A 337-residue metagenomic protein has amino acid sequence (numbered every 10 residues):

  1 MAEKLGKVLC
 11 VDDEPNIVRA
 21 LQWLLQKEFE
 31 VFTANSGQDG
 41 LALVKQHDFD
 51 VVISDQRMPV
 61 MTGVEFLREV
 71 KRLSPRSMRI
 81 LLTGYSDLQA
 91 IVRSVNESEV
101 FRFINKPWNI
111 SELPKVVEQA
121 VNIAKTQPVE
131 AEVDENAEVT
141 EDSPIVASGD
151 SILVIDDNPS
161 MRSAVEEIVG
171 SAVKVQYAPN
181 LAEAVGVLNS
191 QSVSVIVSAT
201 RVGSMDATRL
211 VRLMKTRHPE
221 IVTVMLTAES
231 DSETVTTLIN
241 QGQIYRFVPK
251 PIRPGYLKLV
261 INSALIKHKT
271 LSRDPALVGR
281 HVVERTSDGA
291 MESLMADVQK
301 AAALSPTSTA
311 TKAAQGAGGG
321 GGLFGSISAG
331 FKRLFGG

Functional and structural regions predicted by a protein language model:
P15-T33, P159-Y177, L181: Two-component/phosphorelay signaling modules centered on CheY-like receiver
T33-A42, G63, Y177-G186, A207: Helix N-cap/capping motif at the beta->alpha junctions
A42, V64-R76, G186, T208-E220: Short amphipathic alpha-helix used as the core "switch/output" element in two-component signaling
M58, V202: Receiver (REC) domain active-site loop signature in two-component systems and cognate sites in sensor histidine kinases
E65, S86-F103, M205, R209 (+1 more regions): Alpha4 helix (beta4-alpha4-beta5 surface) of REC/receiver domains from two-component response regulators
L82-T83, L226: Hydrophobic/aromatic residues positioned on beta-strands within the core alpha/beta folds
W108-V117, I252-I261, L265, R273: C-terminal output helix
N122-M161, H268-G336: CheY-like receiver
